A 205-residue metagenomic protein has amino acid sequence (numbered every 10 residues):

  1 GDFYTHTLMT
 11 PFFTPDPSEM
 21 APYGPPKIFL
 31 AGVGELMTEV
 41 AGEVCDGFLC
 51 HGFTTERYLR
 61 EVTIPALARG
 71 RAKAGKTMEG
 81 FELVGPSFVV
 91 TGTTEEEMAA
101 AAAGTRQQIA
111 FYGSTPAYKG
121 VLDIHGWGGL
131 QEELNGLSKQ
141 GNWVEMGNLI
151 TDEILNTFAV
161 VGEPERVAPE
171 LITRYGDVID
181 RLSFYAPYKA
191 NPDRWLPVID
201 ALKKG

Functional and structural regions predicted by a protein language model:
G1-G205: Active-site-adjacent structural elements that line small-molecule/cofactor binding pockets in enzymes
